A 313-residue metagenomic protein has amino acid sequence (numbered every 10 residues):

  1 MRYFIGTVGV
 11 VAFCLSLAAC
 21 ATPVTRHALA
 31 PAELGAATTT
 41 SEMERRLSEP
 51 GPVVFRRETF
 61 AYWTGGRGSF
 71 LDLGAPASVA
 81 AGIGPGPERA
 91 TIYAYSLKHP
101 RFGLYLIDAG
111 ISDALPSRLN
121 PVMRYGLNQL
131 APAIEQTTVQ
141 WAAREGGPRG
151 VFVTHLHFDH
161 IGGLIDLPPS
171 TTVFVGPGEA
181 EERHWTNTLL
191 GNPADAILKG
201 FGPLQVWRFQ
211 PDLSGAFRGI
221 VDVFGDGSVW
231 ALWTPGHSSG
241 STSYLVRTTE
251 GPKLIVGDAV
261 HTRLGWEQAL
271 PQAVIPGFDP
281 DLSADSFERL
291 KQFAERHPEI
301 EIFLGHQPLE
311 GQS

Functional and structural regions predicted by a protein language model:
M1-G9: Bacterial N-terminal signal peptides that target proteins for export
V8-S16: Bacterial N-terminal signal peptides
L15, C20-Q136, G147, G251-G257 (+1 more regions): Metallo-beta-lactamase
M43, A131-G146, G176-W233, F278-E299: Metallo-beta-lactamase
L97-R101, G225-D226, Y244-T249: Active-site beta-strand termini and strand-to-loop segments that position acidic
L106-D108, R149-L156, V175-G176, T234-G236 (+3 more regions): Active-site neighborhood of phospho(di)ester-bond hydrolases with catalytic His/Asp-centered motifs
L119-V175: Active-site metal-binding motif and surrounding structural segment of the metallo-beta-lactamase
L127-W141, T249-S313: Cap/insert and terminal regions of metallo-dependent hydrolase folds
